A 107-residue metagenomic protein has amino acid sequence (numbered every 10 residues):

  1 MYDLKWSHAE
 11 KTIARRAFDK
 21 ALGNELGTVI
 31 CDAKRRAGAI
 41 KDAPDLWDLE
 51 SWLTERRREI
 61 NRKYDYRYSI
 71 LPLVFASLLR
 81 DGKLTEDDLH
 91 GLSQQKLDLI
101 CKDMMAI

Functional and structural regions predicted by a protein language model:
M1-I107: Acidic, Ser/Pro/Thr-rich low-complexity regulatory regions and the short amphipathic helical interaction modules they
